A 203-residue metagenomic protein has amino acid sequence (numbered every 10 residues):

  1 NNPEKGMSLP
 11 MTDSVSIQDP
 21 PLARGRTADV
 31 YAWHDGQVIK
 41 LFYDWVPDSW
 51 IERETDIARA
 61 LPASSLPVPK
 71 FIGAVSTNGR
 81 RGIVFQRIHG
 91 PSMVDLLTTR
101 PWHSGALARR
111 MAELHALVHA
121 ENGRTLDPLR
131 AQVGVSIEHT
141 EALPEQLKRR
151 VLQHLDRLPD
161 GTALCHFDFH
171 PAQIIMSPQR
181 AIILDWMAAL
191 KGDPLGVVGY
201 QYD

Functional and structural regions predicted by a protein language model:
L9-D13, A120-F167, I175-S177: An alpha-helical support segment within catalytic cores of ATP-dependent transferases
D13-P21: Conserved N-terminal boundary motif of the eukaryotic protein kinase catalytic domain
R24-E52: ATP-binding glycine-rich loop module of kinase domains
D56-P67: Structural motif at the C-terminus of the N-lobe alphaC helix and the adjacent alphaC-beta4 loop of the Hanks-type
K70-R81: Short beta-strand micro-motifs within the conserved protein kinase catalytic domain, predominantly in the N-lobe
G79-S92: Conserved short submotifs of the Hanks-type protein kinase catalytic core that shape the nucleotide-binding pocket
V94-L129, H154: Conserved kinase catalytic-core helix
R180-D203: Active-site Asp-x-Gly
